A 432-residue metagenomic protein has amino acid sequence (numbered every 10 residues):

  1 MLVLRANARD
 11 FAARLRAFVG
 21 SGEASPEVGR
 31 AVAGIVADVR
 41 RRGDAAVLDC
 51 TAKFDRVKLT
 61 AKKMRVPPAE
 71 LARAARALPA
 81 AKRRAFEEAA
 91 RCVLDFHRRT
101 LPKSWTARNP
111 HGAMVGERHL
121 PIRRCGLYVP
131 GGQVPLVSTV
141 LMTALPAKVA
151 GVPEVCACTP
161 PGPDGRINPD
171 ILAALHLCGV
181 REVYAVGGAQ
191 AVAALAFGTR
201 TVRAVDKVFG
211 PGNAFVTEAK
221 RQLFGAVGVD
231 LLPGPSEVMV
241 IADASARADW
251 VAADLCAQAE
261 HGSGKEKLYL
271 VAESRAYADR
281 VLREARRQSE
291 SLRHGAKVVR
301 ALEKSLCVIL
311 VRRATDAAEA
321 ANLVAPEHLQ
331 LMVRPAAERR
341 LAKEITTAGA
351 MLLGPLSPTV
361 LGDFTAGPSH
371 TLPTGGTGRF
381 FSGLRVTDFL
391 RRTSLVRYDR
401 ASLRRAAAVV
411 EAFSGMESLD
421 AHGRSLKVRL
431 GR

Functional and structural regions predicted by a protein language model:
M1-R123: N-terminal Rossmann-like NAD(P)+-binding subdomain of aldehyde/semialdehyde dehydrogenases
L2-R9, E182-G187, V308-R313: Short acidic-hydrophobic, aromatic-tinged amphipathic segments that line or gate anion-handling sites
A107-A173: Conserved small-residue-rich beta-alpha loop and adjacent elements that most often cradle the phosphate/pyrophosphate
P153-P163, L268-R275, V281, G354: Short internal beta-strands
G179-K267: Conserved NAD(P)+-binding/catalytic subdomain of aldehyde/semialdehyde dehydrogenases
A257, L270-A348: A glycine- and small/hydrophobic-rich beta-loop-beta segment that serves as a flexible "lid/hinge" or phosphate-binding
L323-R432: C-terminal core of ALDH-fold dehydrogenases
